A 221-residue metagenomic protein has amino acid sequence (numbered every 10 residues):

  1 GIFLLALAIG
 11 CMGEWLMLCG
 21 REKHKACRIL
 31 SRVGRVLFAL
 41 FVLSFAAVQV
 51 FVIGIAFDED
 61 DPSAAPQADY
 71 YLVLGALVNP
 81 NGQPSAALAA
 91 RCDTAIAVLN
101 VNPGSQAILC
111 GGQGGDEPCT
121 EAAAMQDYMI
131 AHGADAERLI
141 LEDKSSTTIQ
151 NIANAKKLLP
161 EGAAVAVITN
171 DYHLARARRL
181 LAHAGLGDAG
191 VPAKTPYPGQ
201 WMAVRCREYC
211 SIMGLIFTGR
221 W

Functional and structural regions predicted by a protein language model:
G1-R21: Membrane-embedded alpha-helical segments of integral membrane proteins
C19-I29: Juxtamembrane interface at the cytosolic side of transmembrane helices
C27-V52: Internal/C-terminal transmembrane anchor helices
A47-R207: A structural signal for short, hydrophobic/glycine-enriched beta-strand patches
M202-W221: A transmembrane-helix-recognition feature enriched in membrane-embedded lipid enzymes and envelope glyco-/phospholipid
